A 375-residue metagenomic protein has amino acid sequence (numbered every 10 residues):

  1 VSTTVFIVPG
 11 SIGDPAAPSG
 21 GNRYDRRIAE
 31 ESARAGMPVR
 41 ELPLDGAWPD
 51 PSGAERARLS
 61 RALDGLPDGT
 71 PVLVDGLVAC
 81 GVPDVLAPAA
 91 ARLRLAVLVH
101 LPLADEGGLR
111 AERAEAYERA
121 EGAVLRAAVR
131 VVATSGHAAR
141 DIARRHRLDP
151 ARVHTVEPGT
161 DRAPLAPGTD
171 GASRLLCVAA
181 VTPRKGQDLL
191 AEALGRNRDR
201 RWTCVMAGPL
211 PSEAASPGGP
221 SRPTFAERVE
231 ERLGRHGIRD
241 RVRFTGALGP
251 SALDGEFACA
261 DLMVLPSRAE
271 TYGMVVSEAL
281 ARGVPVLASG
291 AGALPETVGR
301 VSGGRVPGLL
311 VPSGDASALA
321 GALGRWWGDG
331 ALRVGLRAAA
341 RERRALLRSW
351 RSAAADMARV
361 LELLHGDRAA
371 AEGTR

Functional and structural regions predicted by a protein language model:
L103, E112-V131: Membrane-proximal helix-turn-helix segments that form the acceptor-binding/catalytic region of lipid-linked
H137, G159: Carbohydrate-associated surface elements
A166-K185, A191-R196, V205-P209: Conserved donor-binding/catalytic core segment of Leloir-type glycosyltransferases
T203-E230, G246: Glycosyltransferase donor-sugar binding loop
A247-L248, G255-A260: Short alpha-helical donor nucleotide-sugar binding micro-motif in glycosyltransferases
R268: Aromatic "clamp/platform" in nucleotide-sugar-dependent glycosyltransferases that forms part of the donor/acceptor
P285-A288, G292: Short hydrophobic beta-strand element within catalytic cores of glycosyltransferases and related nucleotide-activated
R300-A316, R325-G330: Conserved acidic donor-binding segment of nucleotide-sugar-dependent glycosyltransferases
